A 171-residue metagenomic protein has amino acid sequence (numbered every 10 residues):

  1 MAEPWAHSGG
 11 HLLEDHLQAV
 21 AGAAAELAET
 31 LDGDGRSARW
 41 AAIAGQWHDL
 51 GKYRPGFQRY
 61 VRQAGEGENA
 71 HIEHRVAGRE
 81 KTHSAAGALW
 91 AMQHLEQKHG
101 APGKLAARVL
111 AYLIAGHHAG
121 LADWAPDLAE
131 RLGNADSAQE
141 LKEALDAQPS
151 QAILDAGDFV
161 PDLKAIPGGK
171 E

Functional and structural regions predicted by a protein language model:
M1-S8, L13-E171: Accessory nucleic-acid engagement/destabilization modules that flank
